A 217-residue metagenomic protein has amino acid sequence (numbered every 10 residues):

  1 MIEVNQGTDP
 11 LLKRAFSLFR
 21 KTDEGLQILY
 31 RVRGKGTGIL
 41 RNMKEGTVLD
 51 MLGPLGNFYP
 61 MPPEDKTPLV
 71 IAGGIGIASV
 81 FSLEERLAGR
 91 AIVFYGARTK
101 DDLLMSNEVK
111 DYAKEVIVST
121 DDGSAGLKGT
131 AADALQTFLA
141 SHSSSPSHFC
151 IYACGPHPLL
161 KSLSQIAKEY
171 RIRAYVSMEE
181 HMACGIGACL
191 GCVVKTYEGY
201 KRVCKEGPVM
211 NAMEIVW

Functional and structural regions predicted by a protein language model:
M1-E45: Ferredoxin-reductase
I2-V4, M51, V194: A generic structural signal for residues embedded in beta-strands
N5-G7, P54, Y197: Short, surface-exposed secondary-structure boundary micro-motifs
T8-L18, G56-P63, C204: Short, Lys/Arg- and Gly-enriched loop/turn segments at beta-strand edges
K35-E179: FNR/FR-type flavoprotein reductase catalytic core
S79, H157-P158, E179-P208: Local cysteine-cluster metal-coordination motifs and their immediate loop/turn environment, predominantly Fe-S cluster
P208-W217: Short microdomains enriched in Cys/His and/or Lys/Arg
